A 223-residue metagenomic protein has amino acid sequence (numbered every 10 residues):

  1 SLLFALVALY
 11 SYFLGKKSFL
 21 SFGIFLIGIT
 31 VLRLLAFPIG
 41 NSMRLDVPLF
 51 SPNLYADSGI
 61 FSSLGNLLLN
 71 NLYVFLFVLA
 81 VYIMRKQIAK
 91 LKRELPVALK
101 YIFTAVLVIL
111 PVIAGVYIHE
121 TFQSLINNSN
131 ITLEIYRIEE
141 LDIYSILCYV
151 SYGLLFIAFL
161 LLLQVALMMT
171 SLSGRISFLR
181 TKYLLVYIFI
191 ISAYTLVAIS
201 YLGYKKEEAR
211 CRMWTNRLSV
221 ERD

Functional and structural regions predicted by a protein language model:
S1-S177: Juxtamembrane segments at transmembrane-helix boundaries in multi-pass signal-transduction membrane proteins
Y117-E120, I191-D223: Juxtamembrane extracytoplasmic/periplasmic/luminal helical "stalk" adjacent to the first N-terminal
R175-I191: N-terminal signal-anchor/signal peptide hydrophobic helix marking the start of the first transmembrane segment
